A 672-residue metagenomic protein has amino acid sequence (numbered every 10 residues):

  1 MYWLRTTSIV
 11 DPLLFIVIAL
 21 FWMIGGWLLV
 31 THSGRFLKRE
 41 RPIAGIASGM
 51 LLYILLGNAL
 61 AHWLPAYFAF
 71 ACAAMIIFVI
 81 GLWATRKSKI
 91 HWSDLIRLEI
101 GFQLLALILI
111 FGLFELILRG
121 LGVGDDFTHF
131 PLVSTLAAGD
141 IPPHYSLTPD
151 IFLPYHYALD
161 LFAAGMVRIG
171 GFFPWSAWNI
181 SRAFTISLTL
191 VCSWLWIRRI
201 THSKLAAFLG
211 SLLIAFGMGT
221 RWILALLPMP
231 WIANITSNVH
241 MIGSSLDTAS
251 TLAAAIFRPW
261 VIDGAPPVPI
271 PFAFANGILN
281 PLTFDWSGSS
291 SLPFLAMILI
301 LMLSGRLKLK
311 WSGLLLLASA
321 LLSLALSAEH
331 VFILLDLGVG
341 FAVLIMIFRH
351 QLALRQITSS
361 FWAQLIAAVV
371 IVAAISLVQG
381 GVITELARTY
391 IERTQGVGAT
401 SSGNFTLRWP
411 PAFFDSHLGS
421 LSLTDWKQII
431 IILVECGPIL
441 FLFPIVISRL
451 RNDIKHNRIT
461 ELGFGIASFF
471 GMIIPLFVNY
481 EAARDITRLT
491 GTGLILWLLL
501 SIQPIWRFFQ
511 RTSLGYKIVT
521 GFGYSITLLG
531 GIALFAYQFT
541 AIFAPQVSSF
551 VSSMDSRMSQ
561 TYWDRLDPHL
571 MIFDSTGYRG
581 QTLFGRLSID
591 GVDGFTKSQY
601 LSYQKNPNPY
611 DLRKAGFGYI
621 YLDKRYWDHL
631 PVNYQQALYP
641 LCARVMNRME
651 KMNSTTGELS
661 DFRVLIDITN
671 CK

Functional and structural regions predicted by a protein language model:
M1-L95: Membrane-embedded, hydrophobic transmembrane alpha-helices
L64-E115, K204-F208, F361-V369: Start-transfer (signal-anchor) and selected internal transmembrane alpha helices of multi-pass inner/ER membrane
E99-G101, A106-F294, P545-S549: Active-site lumenal/periplasmic loops and adjacent helix-entry segments of GT-C-fold, multi-pass membrane
Q103-I108, S312-S323, G338, W362-V369 (+2 more regions): Transmembrane alpha-helix segments characteristic of polytopic inner-membrane glycan-assembly/cell-envelope
A183-T189, I333-V339, A482-Q510: Hydrophobic/aromatic-rich transmembrane helices and adjacent perimembrane loops
L279-N280, L299-L301, G313-A328: Membrane-interface alpha helices of multi-pass inner-membrane proteins
F294-G305, G338-L352, I430-R458, R507 (+1 more regions): Hydrophobic, aromatic-rich transmembrane alpha-helices and their immediate juxtamembrane boundary segments
S402, P411, I454-K455, F509-K672: Extracytoplasmic
